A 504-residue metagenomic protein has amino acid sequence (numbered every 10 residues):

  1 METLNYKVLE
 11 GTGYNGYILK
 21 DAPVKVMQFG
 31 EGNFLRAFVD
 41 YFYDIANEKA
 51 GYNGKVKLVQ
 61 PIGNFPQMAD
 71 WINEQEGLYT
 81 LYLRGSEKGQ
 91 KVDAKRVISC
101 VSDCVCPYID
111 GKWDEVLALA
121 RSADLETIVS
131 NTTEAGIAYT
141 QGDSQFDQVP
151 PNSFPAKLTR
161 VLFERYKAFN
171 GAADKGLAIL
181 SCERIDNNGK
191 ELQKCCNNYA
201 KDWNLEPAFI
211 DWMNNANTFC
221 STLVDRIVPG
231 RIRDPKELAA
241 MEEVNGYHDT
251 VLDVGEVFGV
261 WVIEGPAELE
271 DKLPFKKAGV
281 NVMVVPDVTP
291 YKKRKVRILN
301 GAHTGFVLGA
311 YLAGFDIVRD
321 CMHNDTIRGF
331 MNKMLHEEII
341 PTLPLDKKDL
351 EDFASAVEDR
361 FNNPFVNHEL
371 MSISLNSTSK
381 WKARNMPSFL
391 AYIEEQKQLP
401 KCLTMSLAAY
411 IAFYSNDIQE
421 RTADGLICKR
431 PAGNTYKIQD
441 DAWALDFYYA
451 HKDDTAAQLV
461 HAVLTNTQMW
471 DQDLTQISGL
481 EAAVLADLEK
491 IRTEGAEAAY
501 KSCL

Functional and structural regions predicted by a protein language model:
M1-L504: Substrate/ligand-engaging "lid" and interaction regions
